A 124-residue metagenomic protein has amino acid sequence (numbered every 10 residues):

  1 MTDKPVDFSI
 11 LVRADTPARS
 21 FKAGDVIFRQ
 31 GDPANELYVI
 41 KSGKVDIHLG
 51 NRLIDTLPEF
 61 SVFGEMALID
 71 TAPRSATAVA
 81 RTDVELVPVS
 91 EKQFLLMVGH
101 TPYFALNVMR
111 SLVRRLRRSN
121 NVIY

Functional and structural regions predicted by a protein language model:
M1-Y124: Cytosolic regulatory regions built on CNB/CRP/Popeye-like sensor folds
